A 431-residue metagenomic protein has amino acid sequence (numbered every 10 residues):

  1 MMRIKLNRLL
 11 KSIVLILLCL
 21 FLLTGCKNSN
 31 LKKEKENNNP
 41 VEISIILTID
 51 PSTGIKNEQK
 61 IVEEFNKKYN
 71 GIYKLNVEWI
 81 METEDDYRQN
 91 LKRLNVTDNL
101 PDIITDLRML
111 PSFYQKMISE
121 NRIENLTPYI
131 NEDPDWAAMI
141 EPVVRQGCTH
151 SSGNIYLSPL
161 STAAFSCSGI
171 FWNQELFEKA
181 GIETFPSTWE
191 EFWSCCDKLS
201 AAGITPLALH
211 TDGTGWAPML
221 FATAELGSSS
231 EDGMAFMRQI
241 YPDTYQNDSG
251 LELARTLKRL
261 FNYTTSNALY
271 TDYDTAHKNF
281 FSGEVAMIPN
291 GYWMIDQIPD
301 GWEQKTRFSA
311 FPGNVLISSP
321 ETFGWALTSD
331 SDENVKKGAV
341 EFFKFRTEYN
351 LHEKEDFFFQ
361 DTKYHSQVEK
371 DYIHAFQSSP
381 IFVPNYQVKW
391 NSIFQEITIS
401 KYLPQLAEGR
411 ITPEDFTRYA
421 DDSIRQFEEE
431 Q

Functional and structural regions predicted by a protein language model:
R3, L15, L20, C26-E120 (+8 more regions): Conserved N-terminal structural module of periplasmic/extracytoplasmic solute-binding proteins
T48-N57, V62, Q115-K116, A217-L220 (+3 more regions): Extracytoplasmic/periplasmic substrate-binding proteins
K67, G71, N95-D98, K179 (+6 more regions): Extracytoplasmic/periplasmic substrate-recognition and gating elements
R108-C167, L220, R307-S309: Hinge/lid segment of periplasmic solute-binding proteins
N125-I140, G227-E252, D300-G301, A310-S318: Short, solvent-exposed loop/beta-turn-alpha elements that line the ligand-binding surface or hinge of extracytoplasmic
T149-A163, S168, W193-P242: Extracytoplasmic/periplasmic solute-binding protein
C195-L199, R238-L269: Glycine-centered hinge/linker elements that transmit conformational signals in sensory and ligand-binding systems
Q304-S309, E353-A407, E429-E430: Long, aromatic- and glycine/proline-rich binding clefts that accommodate carbohydrate-like moieties
